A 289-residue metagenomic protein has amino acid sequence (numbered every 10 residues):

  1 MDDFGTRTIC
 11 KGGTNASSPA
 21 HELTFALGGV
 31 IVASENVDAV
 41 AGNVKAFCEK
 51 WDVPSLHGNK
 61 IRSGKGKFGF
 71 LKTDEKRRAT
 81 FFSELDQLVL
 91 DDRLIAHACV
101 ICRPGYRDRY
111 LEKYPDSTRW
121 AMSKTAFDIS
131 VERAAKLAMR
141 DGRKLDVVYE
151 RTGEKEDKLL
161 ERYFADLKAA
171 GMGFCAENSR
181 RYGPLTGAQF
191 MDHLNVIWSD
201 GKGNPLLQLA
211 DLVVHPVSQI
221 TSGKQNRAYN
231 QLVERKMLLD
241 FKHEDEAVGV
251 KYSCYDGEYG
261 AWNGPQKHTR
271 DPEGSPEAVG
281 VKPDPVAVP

Functional and structural regions predicted by a protein language model:
M1-P289: Phosphate-ester processing/binding pockets and catalytic centers
